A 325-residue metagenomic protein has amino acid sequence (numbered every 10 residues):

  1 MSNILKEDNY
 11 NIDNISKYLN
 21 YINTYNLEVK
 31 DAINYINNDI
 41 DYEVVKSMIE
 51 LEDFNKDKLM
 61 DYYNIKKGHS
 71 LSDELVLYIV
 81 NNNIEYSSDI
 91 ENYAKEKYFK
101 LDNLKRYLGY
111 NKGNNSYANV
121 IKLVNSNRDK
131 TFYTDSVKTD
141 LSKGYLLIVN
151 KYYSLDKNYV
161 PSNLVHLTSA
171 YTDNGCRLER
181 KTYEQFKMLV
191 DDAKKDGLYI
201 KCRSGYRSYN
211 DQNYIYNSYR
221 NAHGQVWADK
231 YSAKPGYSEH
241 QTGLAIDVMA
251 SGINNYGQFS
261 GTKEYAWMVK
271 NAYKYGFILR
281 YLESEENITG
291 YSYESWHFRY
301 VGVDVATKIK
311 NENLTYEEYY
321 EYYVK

Functional and structural regions predicted by a protein language model:
M1-S204, Y209-K325: Extracytoplasmic cell-surface/polysaccharide-interacting catalytic and binding patches
